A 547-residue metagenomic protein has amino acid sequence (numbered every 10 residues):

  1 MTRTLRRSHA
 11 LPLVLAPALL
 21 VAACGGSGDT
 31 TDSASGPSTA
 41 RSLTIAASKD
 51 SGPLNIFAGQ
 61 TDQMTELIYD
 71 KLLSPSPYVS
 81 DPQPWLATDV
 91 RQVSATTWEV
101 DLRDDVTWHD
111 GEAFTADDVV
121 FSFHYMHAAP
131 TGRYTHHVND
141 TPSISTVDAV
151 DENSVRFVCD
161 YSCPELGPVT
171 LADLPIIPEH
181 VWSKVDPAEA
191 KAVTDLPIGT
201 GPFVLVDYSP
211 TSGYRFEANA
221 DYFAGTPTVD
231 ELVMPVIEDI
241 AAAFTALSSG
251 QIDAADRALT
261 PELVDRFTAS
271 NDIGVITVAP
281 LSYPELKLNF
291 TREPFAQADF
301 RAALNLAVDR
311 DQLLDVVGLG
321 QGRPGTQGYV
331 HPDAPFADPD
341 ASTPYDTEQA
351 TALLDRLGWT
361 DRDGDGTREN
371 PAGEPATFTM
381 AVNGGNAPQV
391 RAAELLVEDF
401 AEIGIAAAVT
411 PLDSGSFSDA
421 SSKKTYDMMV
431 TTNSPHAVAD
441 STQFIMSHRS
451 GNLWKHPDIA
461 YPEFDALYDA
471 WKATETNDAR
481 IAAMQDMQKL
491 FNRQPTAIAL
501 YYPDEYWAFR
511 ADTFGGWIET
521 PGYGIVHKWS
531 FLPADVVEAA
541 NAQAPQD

Functional and structural regions predicted by a protein language model:
A46-S94, H124, I198: N-terminal lobe/hinge region of extracytoplasmic solute-binding protein
S76, L171-P227, E231, T347-E348 (+3 more regions): Gly/Pro-rich hinge or "lid" segments in bacterial periplasmic/extracellular proteins
T88-G132, R156, P294: Aromatic- and charge-enriched surface segment that lines or borders ligand/interaction sites
R91, H136-S183, D207: Surface-exposed binding/hinge segments that line and control ligand-binding clefts or catalytic entry sites
T115-S122, S154-V158, G201-P202, V229-E231 (+5 more regions): Alpha-helical secondary-structure segments
M126, P130, T146-D148, V206-E217 (+6 more regions): Extracellular/periplasmic solute-recognition and catalytic clefts
K191, N219-R266, G385, E394-E398 (+2 more regions): Ligand-site clamp/hinge motif
S209, V308-A341, Q349, P388-V397 (+1 more regions): Detector for C-terminal structural segments
